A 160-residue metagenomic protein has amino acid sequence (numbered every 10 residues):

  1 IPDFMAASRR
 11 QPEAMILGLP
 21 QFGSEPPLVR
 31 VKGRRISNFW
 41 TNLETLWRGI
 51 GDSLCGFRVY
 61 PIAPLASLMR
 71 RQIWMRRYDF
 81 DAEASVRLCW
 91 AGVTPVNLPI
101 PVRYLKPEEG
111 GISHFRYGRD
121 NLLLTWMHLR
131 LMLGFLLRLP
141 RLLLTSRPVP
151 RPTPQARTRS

Functional and structural regions predicted by a protein language model:
I1-Y78, L105-F115, R119-T125: Acceptor/aglycone-binding surface of glycosyltransferases and processive sugar-polymer synthases
D3-R9, W47, R71-S160: Hydrophobic helical membrane-anchoring modules
